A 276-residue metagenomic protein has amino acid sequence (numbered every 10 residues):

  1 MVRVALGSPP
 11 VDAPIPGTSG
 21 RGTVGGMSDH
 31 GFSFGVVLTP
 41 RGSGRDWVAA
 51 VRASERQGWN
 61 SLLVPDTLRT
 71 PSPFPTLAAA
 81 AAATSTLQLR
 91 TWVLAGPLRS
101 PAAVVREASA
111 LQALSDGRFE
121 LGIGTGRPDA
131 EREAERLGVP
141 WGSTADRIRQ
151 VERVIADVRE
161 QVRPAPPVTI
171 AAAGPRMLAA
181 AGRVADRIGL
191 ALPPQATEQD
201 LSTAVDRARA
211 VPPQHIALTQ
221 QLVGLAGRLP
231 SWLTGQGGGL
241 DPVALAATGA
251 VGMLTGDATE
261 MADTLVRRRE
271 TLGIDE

Functional and structural regions predicted by a protein language model:
G7, P14-E276: Active-site-adjacent structural elements that line small-molecule/cofactor binding pockets in enzymes
